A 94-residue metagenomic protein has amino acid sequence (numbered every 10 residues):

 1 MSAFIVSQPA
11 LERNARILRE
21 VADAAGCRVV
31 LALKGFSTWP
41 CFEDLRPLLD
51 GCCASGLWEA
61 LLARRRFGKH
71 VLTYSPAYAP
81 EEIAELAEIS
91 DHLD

Functional and structural regions predicted by a protein language model:
M1-V6: Generic N-terminal amphipathic, Lys/Arg-enriched alpha-helix
P9-I17: A non-catalytic, amphipathic alpha-helix used as a structural packing/dimerization or gating element in enzyme scaffolds
C27-D94: Active-site-proximal beta-alpha core segment in soluble small-molecule metabolic enzymes
